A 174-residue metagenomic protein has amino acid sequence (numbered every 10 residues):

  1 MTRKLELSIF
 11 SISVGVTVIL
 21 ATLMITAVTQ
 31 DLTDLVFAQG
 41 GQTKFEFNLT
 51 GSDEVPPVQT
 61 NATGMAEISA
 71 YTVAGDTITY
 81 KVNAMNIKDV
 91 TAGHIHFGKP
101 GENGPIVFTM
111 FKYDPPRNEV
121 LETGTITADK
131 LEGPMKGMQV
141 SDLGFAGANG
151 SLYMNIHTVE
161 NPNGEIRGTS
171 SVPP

Functional and structural regions predicted by a protein language model:
M1, V18, T22-L23: N-terminal targeting leader peptides, primarily classical Sec-type signal peptides for secretion
M1-L7: N-terminal secretory signal peptides that target proteins for export/translocation
L7-I12, A21-G93, F97-P174: Metal-centered catalytic cores of metalloenzymes
